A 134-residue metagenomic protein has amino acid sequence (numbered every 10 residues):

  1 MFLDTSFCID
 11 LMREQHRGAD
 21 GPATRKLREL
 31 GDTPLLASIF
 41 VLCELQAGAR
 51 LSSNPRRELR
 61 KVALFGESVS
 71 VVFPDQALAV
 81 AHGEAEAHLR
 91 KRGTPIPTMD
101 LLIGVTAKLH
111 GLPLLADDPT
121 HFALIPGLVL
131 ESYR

Functional and structural regions predicted by a protein language model:
M1-A37, A49-L64: Short, well-structured N-terminal submotif of metal-dependent ribonuclease cores
L3-D4, S38, I96-P97, D118-P119 (+1 more regions): Histidine- and aromatic-rich ligand-binding microenvironments
D4-T5, L45, H82, A107 (+1 more regions): Generic structural signal for small/hydrophobic residues in well-ordered secondary structure, especially within
F7, V41, L78, I103 (+1 more regions): Alpha-helix capping/helix-boundary segments
D10-M12, G48, H82, I125 (+1 more regions): Residues that scaffold the ATP/ADP-binding catalytic core of kinase and kinase-like folds
K26-R28, V62-A63, G93, G104-T106 (+1 more regions): Short secondary-structure boundary/capping segments
V69-L115: Active-site neighborhoods of divalent-metal-dependent phosphate/nucleic-acid chemistry enzymes
G104, K108-R134: Acidic, PIN/NYN-like endoribonuclease modules and their adjacent C-terminal/linker elements
